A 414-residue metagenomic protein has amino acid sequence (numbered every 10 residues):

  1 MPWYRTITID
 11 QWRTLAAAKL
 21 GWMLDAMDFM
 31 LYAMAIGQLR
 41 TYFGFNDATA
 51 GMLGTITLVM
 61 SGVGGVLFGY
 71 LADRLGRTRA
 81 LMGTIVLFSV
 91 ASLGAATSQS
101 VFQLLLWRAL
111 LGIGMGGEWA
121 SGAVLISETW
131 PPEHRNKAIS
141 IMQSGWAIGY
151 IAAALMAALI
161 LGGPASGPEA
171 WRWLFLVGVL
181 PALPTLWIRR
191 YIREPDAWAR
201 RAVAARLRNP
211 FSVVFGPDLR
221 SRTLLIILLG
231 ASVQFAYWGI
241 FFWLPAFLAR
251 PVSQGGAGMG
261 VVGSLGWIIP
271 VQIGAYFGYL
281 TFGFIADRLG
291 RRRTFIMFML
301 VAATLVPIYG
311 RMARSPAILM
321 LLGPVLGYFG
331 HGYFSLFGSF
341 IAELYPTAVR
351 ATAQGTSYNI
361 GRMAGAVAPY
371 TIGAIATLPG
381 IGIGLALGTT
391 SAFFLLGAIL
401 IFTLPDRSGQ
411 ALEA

Functional and structural regions predicted by a protein language model:
M1-M27: Cytosolic juxtamembrane N-terminal segment immediately preceding the first transmembrane helix of multi-pass
A33, D218-F277: Extracytoplasmic gate region of multi-pass secondary transporters
G44, G76, T97-Q103, P131 (+2 more regions): Helix-breaking motifs and short loop linkers at transmembrane-helix boundaries and internal kinks in secondary membrane
T55-G69, I269-T281: Central cavity-lining transmembrane alpha-helices of secondary-active solute carriers, predominantly the Major
V63-V101, L289: Conserved MFS/SLC helix-loop-helix module at the cytosolic interface between two early adjacent transmembrane helices
V86-Q99, L300-R314: C-terminal ends and interior cores of transmembrane alpha-helices in multi-pass membrane transporters/permeases
N136-L161, P181, Y358-A368: Glycine-rich segments within core transmembrane alpha-helices of 12-TM secondary carriers
T185-R190, S391-A414: Multi-pass alpha-helical transporter architecture, strongest for 12-TM Major Facilitator/SLC carriers used
